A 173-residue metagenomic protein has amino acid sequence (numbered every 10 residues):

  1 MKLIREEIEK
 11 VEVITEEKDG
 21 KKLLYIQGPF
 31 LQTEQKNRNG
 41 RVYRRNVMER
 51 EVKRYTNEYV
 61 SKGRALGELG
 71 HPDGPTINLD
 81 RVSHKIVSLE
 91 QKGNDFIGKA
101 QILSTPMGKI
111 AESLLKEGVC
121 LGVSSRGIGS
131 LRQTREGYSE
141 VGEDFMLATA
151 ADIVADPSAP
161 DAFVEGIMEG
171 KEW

Functional and structural regions predicted by a protein language model:
M1-K62: Polar/acidic, low-complexity leader/linker segments enriched in S/T/G and N/D
L3-E17, L23-Y25, L66-E68, S83-W173: Residue microenvironments linked to proteolytic maturation and disulfide-stabilized extracellular modules
L31-R41, D73-N78, P106-K109: Short, surface-exposed beta-strand/loop "edge" segments at domain boundaries and coil↔beta transitions
V47-E58, T76-H84, T105-M107: Short low-complexity stretches enriched in small and charged residues
V60-I77, V123: Short conserved beta-strand and strand-loop elements enriched in small hydrophobics with frequent Asp/Gly
